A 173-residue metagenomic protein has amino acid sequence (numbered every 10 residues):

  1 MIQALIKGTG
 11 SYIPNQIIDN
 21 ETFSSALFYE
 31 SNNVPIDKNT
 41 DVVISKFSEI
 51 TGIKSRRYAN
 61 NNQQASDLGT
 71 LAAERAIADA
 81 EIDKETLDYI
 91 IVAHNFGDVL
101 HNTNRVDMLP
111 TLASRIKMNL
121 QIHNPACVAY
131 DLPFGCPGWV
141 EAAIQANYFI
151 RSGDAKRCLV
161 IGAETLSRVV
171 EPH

Functional and structural regions predicted by a protein language model:
M1-N33, V140-H173: Conserved beta-strand-centric core segments of catalytic alpha/beta enzyme folds
M1-N95, M118-L120: Conserved "HGTGT" condensation-loop signature of ketosynthase/thiolase-family condensing enzymes that catalyze
N15, D67, D98-N102, R168-V169: Short active-site-adjacent helix-start/loop capping segments
P35-D37, G69-L71, L109-P110, G138-W139 (+1 more regions): A short linear-motif detector with a strong N-terminal bias
T40-S66, V99-R157: Conserved catalytic cysteine-centered active-site region of acyl-thioester-dependent Claisen-condensing enzymes
A93-V99, P133-G138, G162-S167: Acidic, glycine-rich active-site loops and adjacent beta-strand->loop/helix elements that engage anionic groups
